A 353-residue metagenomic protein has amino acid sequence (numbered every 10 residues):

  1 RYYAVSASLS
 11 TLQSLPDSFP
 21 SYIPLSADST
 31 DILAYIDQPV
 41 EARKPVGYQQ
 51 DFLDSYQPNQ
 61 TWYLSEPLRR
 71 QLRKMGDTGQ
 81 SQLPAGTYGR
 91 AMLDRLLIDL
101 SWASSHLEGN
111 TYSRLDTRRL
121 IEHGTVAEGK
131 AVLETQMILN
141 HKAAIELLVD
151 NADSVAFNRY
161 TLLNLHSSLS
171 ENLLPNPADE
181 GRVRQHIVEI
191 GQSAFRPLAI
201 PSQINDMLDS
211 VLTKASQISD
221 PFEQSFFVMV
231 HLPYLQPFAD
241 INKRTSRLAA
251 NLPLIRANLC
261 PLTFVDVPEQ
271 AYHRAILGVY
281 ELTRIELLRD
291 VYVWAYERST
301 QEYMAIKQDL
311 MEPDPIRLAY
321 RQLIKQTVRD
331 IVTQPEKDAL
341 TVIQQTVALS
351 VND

Functional and structural regions predicted by a protein language model:
R1-D353: FIC/Doc superfamily catalytic core
